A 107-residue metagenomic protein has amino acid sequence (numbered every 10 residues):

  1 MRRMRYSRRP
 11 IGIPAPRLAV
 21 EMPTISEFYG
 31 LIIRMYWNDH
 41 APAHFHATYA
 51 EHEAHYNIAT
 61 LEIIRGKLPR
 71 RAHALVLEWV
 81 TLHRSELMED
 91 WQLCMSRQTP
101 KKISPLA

Functional and structural regions predicted by a protein language model:
R2-A107: Basic nucleic-acid-binding interfaces
